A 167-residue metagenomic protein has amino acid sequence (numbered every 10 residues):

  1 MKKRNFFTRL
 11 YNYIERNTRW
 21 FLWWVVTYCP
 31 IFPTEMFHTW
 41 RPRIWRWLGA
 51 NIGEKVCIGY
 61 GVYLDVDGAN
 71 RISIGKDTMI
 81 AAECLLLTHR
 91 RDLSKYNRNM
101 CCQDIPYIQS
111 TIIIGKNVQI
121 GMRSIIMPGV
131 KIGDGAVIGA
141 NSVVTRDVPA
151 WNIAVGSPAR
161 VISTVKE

Functional and structural regions predicted by a protein language model:
M1-L48, R90-S94, N117, S157-E167: Terminal amphipathic alpha-helical/low-complexity segments used for targeting or macromolecular assembly
E35, C57-I58: Conserved short histidine dyad/triad with adjacent acidic residue
R41-P42, G59-K131, S157-A159, S163-K166: Flexible, glycine/small-residue-enriched loop-and-beta-strand segment within the central core of proteins
L85, G133, V137-G139, V143: A generic "structured core" feature
R91, S142-V143, P149: Flexible glycine-rich beta->alpha loop in the catalytic core of nucleotide-sugar glycosyltransferases
Q119, V137, I153-V155: Short-chain dehydrogenase/reductase
